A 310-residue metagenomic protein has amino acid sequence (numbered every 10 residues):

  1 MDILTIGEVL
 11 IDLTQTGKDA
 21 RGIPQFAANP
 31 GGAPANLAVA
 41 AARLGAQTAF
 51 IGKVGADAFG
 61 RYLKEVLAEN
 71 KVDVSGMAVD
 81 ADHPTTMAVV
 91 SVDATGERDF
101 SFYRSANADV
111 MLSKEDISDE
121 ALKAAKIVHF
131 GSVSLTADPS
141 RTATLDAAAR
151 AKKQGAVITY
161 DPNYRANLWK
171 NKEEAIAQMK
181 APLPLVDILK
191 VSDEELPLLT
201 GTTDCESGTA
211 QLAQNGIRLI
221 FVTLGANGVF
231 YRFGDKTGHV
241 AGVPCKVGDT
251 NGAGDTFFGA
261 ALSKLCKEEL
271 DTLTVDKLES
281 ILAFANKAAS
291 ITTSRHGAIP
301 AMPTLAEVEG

Functional and structural regions predicted by a protein language model:
M1-D73: Glycine-rich phosphate/adenosyl-contacting loop at the front of the ribokinase-like
D2, V157, I188, R218-L219: Proline-centered loop/turn at the N-terminus of a beta-strand
I3-L4, A149-R150, G201-G310: Conserved phosphate-binding/catalytic region of the ribokinase-like
V39, M87-S91, G228-Y231: Short beta-strand scaffold segments in enzyme catalytic cores
Q47-F130, G310: Conserved N-terminal subdomain of the carbohydrate kinase-like
V133-A210, G228: Conserved beta-alpha-beta core of the PfkB/ribokinase-like small-molecule kinase fold
